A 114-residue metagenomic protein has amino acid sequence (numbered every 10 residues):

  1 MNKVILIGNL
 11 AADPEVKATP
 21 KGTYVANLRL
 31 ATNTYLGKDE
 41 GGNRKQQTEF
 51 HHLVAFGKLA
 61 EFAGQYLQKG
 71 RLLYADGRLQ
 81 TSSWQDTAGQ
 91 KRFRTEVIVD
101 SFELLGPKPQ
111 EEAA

Functional and structural regions predicted by a protein language model:
M1-A114: Single-stranded nucleic acid-binding surfaces, predominantly the OB-fold ssDNA-binding core
